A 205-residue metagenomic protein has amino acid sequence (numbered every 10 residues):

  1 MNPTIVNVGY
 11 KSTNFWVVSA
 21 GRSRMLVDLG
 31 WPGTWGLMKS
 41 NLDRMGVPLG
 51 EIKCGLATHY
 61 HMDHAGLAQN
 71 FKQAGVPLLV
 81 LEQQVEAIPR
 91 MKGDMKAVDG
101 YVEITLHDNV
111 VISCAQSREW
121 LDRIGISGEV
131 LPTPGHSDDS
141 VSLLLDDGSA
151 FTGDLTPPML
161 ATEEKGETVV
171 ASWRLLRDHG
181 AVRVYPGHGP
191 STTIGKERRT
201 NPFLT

Functional and structural regions predicted by a protein language model:
M1-M45, S142-L155: Conserved beta-strand hairpin/beta-sheet module of binuclear metal-dependent hydrolase folds, prominently
M1-T4, R123-S127: Conserved N-terminal entry element of GNAT/NAT acetyltransferase domains
K11-S12, W31, H61, Q84 (+2 more regions): A generic "binding-loop/recognition-motif" signal
N14-W16, S117-W120, V141, V182: Residue-level detector of beta-strand structural context in well-folded domains
M25-V27, L56, L78, S149-F151 (+1 more regions): Residue-level marker for buried hydrophobic side chains located in beta-strands that build the well-ordered beta-sheet
P32-G33, D94, I126-T205: Metallo-beta-lactamase
G33-G36, D43-W120: Active-site HxH/HxHxD metal-binding segment of metal-dependent hydrolases
M38-N41, L67, V169-L175: A general structural detector for well-ordered alpha-helical segments in enzyme core domains, enriched
